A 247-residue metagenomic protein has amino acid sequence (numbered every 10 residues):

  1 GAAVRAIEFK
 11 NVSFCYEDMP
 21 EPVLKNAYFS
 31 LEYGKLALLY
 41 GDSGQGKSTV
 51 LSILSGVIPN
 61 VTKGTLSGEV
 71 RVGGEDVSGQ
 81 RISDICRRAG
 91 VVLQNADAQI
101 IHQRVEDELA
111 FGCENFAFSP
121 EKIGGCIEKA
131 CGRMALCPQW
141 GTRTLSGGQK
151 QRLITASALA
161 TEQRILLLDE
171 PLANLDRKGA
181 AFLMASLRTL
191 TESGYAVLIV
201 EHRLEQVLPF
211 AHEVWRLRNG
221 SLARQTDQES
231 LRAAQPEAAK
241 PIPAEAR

Functional and structural regions predicted by a protein language model:
Y40-D42: The feature captures the beta-strand-to-loop junction immediately N-terminal to the Walker
E69-D84: ABC ATPase NBD Q-loop/coupling interface
E121-P138: Conserved ABC ATPase "signature" region
G141-L145, Q149: Conserved ABC ATPase signature
T155: Hydrophobic anchor residue at the start of the ABC signature
L166-D169: Catalytic Walker B motif of ABC-type/P-loop ATPase nucleotide-binding domains
E201-H202: H-loop/switch region of ABC-family ATPase nucleotide-binding domains
